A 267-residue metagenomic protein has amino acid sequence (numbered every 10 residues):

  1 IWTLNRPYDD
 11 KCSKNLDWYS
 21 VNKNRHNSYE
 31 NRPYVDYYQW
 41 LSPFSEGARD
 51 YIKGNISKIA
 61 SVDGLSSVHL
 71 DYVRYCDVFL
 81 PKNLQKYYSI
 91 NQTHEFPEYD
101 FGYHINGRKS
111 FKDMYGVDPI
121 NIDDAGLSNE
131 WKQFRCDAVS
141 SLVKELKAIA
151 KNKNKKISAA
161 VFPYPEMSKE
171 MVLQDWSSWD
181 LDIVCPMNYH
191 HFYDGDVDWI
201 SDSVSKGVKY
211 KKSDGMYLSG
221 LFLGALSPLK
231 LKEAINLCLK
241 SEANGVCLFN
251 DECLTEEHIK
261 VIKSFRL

Functional and structural regions predicted by a protein language model:
I1-D63: Active-site-adjacent "subsite" loops/lids of carbohydrate-active enzymes
I1-L4, H69-C76, D100-Y115, S128-E170 (+1 more regions): Aromatic-lined carbohydrate-recognition surfaces of secreted/lumenal glycan-active proteins
Y34-K53, L127-A138, Y189-Y193, G220-A225 (+1 more regions): The substrate-binding groove and active-site-proximal loops of carbohydrate-active enzymes, especially glycoside
A48-I59, P165-W179, I200-S203, S227-L239: Short, acidic/polar
I52, I59, V68-D71, A150 (+3 more regions): Conserved, mostly hydrophobic/aromatic
V78, K156-D194: Substrate-binding cleft/loops of secretory-pathway carbohydrate-active enzymes
F79-K109, S205-G207, S213-Y217, E256-L267: Short acidic, glycine/proline-enriched helix-loop-strand junctions
D180-W199, S203-G207, S213-L267: Substrate-binding cleft of secreted/luminal carbohydrate-active enzymes
